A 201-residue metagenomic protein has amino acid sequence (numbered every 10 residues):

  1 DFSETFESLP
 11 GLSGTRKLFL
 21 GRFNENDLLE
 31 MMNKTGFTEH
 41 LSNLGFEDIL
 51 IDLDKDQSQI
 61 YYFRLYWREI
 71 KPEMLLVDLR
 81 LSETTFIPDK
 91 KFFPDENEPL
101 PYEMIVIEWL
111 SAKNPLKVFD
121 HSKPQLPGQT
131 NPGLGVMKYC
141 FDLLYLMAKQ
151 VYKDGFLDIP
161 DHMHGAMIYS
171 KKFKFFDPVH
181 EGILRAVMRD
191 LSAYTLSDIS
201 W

Functional and structural regions predicted by a protein language model:
D1-T130, L146, Q150-V151, G155 (+3 more regions): Non-catalytic substrate-recognition and accessory regions of acyl/acetyltransferase enzymes
G135-L144, D161-G165, A186: Short glycine/proline-centered loop/turn elements that form peptide/ligand docking sites
D158: Conserved SAM-binding loop
